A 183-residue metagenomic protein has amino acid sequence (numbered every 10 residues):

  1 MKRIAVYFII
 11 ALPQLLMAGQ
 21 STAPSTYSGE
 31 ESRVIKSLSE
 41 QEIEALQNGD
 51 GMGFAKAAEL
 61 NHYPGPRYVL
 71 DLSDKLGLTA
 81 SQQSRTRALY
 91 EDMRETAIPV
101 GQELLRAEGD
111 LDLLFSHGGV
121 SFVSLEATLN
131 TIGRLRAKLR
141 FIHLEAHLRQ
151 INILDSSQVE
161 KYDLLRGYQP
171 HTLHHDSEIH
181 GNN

Functional and structural regions predicted by a protein language model:
M1-I4: Positively charged n-region of N-terminal signal peptides that target proteins for export
V6-L15: Bacterial N-terminal signal peptides
G19-N183: Charge-rich (acidic/polar
